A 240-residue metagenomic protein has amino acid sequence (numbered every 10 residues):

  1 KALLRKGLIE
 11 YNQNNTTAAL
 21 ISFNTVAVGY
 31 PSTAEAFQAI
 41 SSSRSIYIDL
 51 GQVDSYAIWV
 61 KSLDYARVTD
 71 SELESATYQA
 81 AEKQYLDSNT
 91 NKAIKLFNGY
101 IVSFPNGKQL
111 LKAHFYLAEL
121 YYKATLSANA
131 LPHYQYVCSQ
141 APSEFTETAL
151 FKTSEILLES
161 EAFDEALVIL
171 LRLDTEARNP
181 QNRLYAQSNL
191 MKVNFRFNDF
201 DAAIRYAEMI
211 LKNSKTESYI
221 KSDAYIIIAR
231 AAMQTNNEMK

Functional and structural regions predicted by a protein language model:
K1-K240: Acidic, polar-rich low-complexity tracts and alpha-helical solenoid repeat scaffolds
